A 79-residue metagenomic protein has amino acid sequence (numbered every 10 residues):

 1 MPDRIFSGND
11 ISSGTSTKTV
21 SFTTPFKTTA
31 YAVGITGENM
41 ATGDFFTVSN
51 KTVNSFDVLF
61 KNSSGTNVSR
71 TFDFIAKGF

Functional and structural regions predicted by a protein language model:
M1-T28, G37-F79: Extracellular receptor-binding modules and their adjoining Ser/Thr/Gly/Asp/Asn-rich linkers
V33: Catalytic cores of NTP-dependent nucleotidyl/adenyl transfer enzymes across multiple folds
